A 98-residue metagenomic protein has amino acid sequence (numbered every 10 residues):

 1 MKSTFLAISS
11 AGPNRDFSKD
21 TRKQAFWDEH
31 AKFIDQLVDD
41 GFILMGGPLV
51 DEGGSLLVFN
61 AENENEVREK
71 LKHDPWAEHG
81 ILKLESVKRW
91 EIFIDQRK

Functional and structural regions predicted by a protein language model:
M1-K98: Conserved, structured core segments of small domains
